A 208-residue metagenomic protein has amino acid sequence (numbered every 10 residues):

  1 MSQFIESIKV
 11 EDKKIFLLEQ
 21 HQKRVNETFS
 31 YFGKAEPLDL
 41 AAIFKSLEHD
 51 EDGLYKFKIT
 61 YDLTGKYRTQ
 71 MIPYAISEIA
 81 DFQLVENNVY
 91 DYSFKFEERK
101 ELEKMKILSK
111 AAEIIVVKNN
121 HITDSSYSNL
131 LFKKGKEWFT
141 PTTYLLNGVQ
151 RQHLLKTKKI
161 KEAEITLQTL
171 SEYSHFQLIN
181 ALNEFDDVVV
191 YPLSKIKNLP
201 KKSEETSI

Functional and structural regions predicted by a protein language model:
M1-H121, E137, T143-I208: Conserved alpha/beta cores of soluble small-molecule-handling proteins
T123-N129: Short beta-strand/strand-turn micro-motif
L130-L131, L146: A short acidic/small-residue loop/turn micro-motif
